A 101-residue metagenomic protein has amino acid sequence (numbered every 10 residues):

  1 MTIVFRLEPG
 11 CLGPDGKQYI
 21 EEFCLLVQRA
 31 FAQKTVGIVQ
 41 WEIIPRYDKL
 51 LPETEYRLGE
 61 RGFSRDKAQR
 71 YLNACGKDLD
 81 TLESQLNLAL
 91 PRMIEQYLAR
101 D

Functional and structural regions predicted by a protein language model:
M1-G16: Short, extreme N-terminal segment that most often corresponds to the first beta-strand
G16-G37: Short, flexible N-terminal segments of the mature chain
Q18-I20, Y56, Y71: Surface-exposed beta-strand edges and their flanking turn/coil or helix-capping segments
T35-Q69: Short, intrinsically disordered low-complexity segments
L72-D101: A cross-taxonomic marker for long C-terminal extensions/tails that follow the last structured domain
